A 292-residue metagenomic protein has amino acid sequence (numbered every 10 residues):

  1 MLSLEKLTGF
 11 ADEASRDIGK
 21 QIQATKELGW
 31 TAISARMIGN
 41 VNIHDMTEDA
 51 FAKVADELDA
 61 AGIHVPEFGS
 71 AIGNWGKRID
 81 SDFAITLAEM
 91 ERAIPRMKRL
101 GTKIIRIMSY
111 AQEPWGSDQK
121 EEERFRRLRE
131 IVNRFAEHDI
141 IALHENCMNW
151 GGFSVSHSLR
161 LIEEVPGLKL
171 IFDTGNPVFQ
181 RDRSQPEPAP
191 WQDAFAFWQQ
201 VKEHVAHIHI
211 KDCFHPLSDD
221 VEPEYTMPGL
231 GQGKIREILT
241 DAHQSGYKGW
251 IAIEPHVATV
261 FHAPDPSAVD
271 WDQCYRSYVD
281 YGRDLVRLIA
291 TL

Functional and structural regions predicted by a protein language model:
L2-L7, A24-W30: A short, Lys/Arg-enriched amphipathic alpha-helix followed by its capping loop at the start of a domain
E5-A11, I33-A35, V65-S70, I105-I107 (+4 more regions): Hydrophobic faces of well-ordered beta-strands that scaffold small-molecule active sites in alpha/beta enzyme cores
L7, F68, N133-Q232, R236: Acidic/histidine-rich catalytic cores of soluble enzymes
R16-Q23, D56-A60, H64, G76-F172 (+2 more regions): Active-site acidic/histidine proton-transfer and metal-coordination neighborhood in alpha/beta enzyme cores
S34-L58, Y110-W115: Glycine-rich, proline-tolerant flexible connector loops at the mouths of alpha/beta enzymes
M46-K53, F83-E91, K120-R129, V155-S156 (+2 more regions): Charged helix-capping and loop-helix junction motifs
A263-L292: C-terminal helical cap(s) of enzyme catalytic domains, especially alpha/beta-barrels
